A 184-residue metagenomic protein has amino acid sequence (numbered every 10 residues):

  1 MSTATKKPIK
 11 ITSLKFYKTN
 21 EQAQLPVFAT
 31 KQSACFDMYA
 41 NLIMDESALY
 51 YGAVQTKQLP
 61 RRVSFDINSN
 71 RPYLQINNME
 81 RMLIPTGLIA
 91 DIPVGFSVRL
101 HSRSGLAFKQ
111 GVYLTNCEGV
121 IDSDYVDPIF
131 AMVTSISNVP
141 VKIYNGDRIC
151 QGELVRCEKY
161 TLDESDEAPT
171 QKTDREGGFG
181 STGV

Functional and structural regions predicted by a protein language model:
M1-V184: DUTPase catalytic domain/fold
